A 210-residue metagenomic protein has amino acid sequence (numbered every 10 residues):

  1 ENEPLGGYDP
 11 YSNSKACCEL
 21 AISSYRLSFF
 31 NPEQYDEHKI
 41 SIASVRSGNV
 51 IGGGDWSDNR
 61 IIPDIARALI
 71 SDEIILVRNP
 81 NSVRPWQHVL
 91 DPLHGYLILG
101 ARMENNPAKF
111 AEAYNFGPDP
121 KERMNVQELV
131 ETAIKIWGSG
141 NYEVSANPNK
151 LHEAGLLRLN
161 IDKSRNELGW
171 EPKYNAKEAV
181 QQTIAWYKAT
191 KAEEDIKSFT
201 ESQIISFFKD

Functional and structural regions predicted by a protein language model:
E1-G7, P63-R78: Glycine/serine-rich loop-strand microenvironments at binding/catalytic pocket rims
E1-N49, S57: Catalytic helix-loop patch of NAD(P)-dependent Rossmann-fold dehydrogenases
I22-Y25, I65, S164: Structural element of the ATP-grasp superfamily
N31-Y35, I65, R102-N105: Short beta-strand/turn micro-motifs at beta-sheet edges
N49, L69-D210: C-terminal substrate-binding subdomain of Rossmann-fold SDR/epimerase-dehydratase oxidoreductases
G54-S57, G155: Short, solvent-exposed loop/turn segments at secondary-structure boundaries
D58-P63, Y96: Amphipathic alpha-helical segments in well-structured domains
